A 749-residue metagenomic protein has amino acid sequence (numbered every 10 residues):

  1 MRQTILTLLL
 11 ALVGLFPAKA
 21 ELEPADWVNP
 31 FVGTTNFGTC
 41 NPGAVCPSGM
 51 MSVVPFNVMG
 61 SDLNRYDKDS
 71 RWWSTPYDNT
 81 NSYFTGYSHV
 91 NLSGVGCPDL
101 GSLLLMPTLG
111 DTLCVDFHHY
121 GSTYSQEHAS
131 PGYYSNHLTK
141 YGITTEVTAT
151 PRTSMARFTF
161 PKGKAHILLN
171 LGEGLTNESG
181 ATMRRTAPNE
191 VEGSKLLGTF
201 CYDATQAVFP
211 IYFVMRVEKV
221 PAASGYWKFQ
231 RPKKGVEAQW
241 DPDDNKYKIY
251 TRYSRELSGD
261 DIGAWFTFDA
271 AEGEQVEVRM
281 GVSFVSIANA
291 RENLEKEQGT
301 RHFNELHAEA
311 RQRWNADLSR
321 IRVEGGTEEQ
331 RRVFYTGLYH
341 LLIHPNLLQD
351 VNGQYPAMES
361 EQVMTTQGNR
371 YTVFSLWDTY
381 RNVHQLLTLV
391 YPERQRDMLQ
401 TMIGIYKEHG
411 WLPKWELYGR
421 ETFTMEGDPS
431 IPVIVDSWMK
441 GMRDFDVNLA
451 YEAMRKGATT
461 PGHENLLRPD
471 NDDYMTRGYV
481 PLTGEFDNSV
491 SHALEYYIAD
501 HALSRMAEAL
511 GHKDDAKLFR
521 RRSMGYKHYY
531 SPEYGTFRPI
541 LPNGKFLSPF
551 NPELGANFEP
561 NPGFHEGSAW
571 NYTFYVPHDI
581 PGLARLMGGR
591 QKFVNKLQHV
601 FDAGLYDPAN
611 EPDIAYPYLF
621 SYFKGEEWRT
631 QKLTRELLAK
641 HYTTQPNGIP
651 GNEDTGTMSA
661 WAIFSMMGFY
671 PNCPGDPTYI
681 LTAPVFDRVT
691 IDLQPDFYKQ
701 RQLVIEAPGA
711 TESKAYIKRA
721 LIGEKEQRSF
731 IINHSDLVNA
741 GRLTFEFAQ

Functional and structural regions predicted by a protein language model:
M1-T4: Positively charged n-region of N-terminal signal peptides that target proteins for export
T7-G14: Bacterial N-terminal signal peptides
F16-A20: Sec/Tat signal peptide C-region and signal peptidase I cleavage site
E21-H384, T388-P432, W438-L494, A502-H528 (+8 more regions): Accessory carbohydrate-recognition regions in carbohydrate-active enzymes
A499: ATP-dependent phospho-/nucleotidyl transfer catalytic cores
L703-G709: Beta-strand-rich recognition domains
